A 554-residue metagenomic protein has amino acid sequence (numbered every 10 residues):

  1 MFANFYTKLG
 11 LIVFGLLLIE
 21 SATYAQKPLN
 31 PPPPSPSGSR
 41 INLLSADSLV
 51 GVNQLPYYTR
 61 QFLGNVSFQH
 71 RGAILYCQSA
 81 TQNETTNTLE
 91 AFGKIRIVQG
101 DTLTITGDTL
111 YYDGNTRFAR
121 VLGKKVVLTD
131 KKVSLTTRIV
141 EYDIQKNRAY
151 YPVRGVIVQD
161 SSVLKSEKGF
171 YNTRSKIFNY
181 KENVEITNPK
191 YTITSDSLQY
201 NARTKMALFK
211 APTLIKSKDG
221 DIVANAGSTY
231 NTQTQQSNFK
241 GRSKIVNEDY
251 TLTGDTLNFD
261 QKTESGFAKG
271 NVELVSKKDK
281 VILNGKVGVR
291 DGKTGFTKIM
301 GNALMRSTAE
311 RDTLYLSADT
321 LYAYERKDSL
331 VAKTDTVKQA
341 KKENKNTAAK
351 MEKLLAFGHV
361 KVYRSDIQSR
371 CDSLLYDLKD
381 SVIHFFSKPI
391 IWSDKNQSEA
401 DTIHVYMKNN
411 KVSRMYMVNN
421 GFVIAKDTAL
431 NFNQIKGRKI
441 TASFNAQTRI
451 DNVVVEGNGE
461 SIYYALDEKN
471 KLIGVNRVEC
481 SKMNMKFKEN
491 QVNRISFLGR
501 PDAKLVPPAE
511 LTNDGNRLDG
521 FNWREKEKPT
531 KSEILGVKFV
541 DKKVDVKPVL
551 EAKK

Functional and structural regions predicted by a protein language model:
M1-P31, A552-K554: Bacterial Sec-dependent N-terminal signal peptides
A25-K554: N-terminal amphipathic/hydrophobic interface segments
